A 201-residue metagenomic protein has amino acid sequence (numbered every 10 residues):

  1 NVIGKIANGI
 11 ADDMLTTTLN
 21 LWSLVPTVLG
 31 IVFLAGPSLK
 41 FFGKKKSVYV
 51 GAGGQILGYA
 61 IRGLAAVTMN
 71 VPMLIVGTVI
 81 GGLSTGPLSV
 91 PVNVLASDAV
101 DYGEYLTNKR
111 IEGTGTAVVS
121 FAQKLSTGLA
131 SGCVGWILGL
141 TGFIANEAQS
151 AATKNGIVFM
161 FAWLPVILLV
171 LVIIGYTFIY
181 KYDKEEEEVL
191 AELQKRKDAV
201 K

Functional and structural regions predicted by a protein language model:
N1-K201: Membrane-embedded alpha-helical bundles of multi-pass transporters/translocases, especially carrier/permease families
